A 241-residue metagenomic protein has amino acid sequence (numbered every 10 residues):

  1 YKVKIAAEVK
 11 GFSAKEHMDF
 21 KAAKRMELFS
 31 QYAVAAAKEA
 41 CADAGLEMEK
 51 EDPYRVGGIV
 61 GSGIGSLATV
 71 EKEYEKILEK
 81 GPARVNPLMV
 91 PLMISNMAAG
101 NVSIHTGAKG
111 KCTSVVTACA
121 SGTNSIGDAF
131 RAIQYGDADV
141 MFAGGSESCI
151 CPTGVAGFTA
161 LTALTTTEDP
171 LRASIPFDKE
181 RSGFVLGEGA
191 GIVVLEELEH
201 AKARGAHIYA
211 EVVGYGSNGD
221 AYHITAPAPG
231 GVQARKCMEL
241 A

Functional and structural regions predicted by a protein language model:
Y1-M18, Y32-E39, S62, N101-I104 (+1 more regions): Conserved beta-strand-centric core segments of catalytic alpha/beta enzyme folds
Y1-T117, S146-V155: Conserved beta-ketoacyl condensing-enzyme motif
D43, N124, A241: Anionic group-binding determinants
Y54, D137, H207-I208: Short loop/turn motifs at secondary-structure junctions
A68-P82, A132-Y135, V155-E168, P229-Q233: A glycine- and small-aliphatic-rich helix-loop capping segment at beta-alpha/alpha-beta transitions that lines
S95, A99, G122, A234: Conserved donor sugar-nucleotide recognition element shared by glycan-biosynthetic enzymes
C119-S121, G216: Catalytic nucleophile serine of serine hydrolases, specifically the conserved "nucleophile elbow" pentapeptide
D169-L240: Condensing-enzyme catalytic core mediating Claisen C-C bond formation in acyl metabolism
